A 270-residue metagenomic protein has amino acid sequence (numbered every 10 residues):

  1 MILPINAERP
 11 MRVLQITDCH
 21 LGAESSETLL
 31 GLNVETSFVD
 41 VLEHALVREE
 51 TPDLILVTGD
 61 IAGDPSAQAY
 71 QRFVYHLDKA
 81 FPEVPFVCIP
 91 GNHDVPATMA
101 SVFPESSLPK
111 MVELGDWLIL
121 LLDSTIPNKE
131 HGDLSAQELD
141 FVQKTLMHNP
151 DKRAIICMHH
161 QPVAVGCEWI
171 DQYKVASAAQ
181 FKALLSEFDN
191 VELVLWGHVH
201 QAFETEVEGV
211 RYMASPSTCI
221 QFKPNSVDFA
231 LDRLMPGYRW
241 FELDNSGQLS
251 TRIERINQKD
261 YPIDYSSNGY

Functional and structural regions predicted by a protein language model:
M1-R72, V165: N-terminal active-site segment of His-dependent metallophosphoesterases
P4-I5, A67-H148, K174-S186, N190 (+4 more regions): Extended active-site neighborhood of metal-dependent phosphoesterases/phosphodiesterases
P10-A23, D116-I126, I155-C157, R211-P216 (+1 more regions): Active-site-proximal beta-strand elements of phosphoester/diester hydrolases
D18, I55, D60, F73 (+7 more regions): Divalent metal-coordination and catalytic microenvironments
G22-S25, G63-Q68, N92-T98, P127-E130 (+4 more regions): Active-site environment of divalent metal-dependent phosphoester hydrolases
E27-N33, N128, C167-K174, V227-F229: Short glycine-enriched, charge-decorated loop/helix-capping segments at active-site entrances that position
D40-L54, H131-M213, G247-S250, K259 (+1 more regions): His/acidic metal-ligating clusters that form di-metal
V210, A214-Y270: Acidic, His/Gly-rich catalytic cores of divalent-metal-dependent hydrolytic chemistry
